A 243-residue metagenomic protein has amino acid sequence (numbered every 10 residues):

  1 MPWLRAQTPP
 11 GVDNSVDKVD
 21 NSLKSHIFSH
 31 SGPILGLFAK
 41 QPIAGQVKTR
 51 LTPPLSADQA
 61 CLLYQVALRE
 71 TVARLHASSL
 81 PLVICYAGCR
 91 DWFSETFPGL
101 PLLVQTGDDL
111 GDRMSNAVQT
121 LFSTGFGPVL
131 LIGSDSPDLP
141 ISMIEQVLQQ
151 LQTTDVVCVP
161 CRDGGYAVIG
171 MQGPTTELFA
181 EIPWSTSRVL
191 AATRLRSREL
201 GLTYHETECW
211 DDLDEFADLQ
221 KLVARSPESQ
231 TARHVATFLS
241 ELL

Functional and structural regions predicted by a protein language model:
P2-Q7, D13-S29: Short, compositionally biased terminal leader/tail segments enriched in small/polar residues
L4, H26-F28, A192-L243: Conserved alpha/beta core of the MobA/IspD/sugar-nucleotide pyrophosphorylase nucleotidyltransferase superfamily
L23-R50: N-terminal nucleotide-binding beta1-loop-alpha1 segment
L62-L80: A short, N-terminal amphipathic alpha-helix
L80-G88: Short beta-strand/loop segment that forms part of the nucleotide-sugar
T96-V129, T186-V189: Short phosphate-binding loop-to-helix
S142-C161: Conserved donor-nucleotide/metal-binding helix-loop-beta segment in metal-dependent transferases, i.e., the alpha-helix
E177-R194: Short, glycine-/small-residue-rich phosphate/pyrophosphate-handling segment
